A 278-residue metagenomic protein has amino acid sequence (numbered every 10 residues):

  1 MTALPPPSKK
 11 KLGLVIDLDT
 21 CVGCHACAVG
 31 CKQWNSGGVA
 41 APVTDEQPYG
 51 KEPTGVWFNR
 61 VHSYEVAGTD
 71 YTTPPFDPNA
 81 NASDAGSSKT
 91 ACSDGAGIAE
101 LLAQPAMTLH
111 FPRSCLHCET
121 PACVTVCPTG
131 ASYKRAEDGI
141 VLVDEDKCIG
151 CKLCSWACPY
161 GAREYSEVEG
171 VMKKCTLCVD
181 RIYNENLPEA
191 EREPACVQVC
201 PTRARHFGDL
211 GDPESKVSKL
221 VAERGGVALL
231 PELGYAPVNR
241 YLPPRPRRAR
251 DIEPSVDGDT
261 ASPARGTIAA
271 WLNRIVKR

Functional and structural regions predicted by a protein language model:
M1-R278: Non-ligating segments of multi-cofactor redox enzymes
